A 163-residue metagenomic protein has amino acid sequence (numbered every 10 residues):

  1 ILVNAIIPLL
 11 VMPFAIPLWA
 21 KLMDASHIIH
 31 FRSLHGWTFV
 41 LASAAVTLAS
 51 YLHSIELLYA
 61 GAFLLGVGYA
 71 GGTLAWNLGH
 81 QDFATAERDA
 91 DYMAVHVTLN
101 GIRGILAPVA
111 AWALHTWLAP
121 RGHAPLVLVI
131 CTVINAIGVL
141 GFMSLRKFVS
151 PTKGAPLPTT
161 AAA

Functional and structural regions predicted by a protein language model:
F14-I28, H115: Helix-to-loop junctions at the C-terminal end of transmembrane segments in multipass secondary transporters
D24-T38: Cytoplasmic membrane-interface "Motif A"-like loop-to-helix N-cap segments of 12-TM Major Facilitator Superfamily
W37-L52: C-terminal ends and interior cores of transmembrane alpha-helices in multi-pass membrane transporters/permeases
E56-G71: Hydrophobic core of transmembrane alpha-helices in multi-pass small-molecule transporters, especially MFS/SLC-type
G71-T85: Intracellular juxtamembrane helix-capping segments at the cytosolic ends of symmetry-related transmembrane helices
A86-H96: Loop-to-transmembrane helix entry/capping segments in MFS-fold secondary transporters and related SLC/MFSD carriers
H115-A136: A membrane-interface helix-boundary motif in multi-pass transporters
V129-A163: Multi-pass alpha-helical transporter architecture, strongest for 12-TM Major Facilitator/SLC carriers used
